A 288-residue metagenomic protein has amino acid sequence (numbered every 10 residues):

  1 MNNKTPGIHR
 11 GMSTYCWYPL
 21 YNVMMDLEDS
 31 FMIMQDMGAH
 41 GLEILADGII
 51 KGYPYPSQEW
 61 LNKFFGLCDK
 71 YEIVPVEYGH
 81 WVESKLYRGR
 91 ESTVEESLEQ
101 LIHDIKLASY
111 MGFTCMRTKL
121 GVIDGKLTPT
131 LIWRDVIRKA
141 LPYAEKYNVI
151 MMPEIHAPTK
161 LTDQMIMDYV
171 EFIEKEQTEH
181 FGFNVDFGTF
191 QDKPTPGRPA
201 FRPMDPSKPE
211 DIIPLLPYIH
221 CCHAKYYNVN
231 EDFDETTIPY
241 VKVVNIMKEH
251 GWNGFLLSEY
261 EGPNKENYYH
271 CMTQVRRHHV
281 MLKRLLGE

Functional and structural regions predicted by a protein language model:
M1-F113, T128, R138, E145 (+5 more regions): N-terminal pre-domain/capping segments
T5, H9, L42, Y78 (+1 more regions): Acidic/histidine-rich catalytic cores of soluble enzymes
C16-Y18, A46-G48, W81-S84, L120-D124 (+4 more regions): Active-site-proximal loop/turn and secondary-structure-junction residues that shape catalytic pockets, frequently
I73, T114, V149, H250-G254: A short helix->loop->beta-strand "cap" motif at the edges of active sites that frequently abuts
A108-L127, Y147-T159: Active-site groove signature of glycoside hydrolases
I123-I137: Active-site cleft segment of glycoside hydrolase catalytic domains centered on the general acid/base Glu
A224-E231, F255-Y268: Active-site clefts of carbohydrate-active enzymes
K242-L256: P-loop/Walker A phosphate-binding loop and immediately adjacent motor/lid segment at beta-alpha junctions
